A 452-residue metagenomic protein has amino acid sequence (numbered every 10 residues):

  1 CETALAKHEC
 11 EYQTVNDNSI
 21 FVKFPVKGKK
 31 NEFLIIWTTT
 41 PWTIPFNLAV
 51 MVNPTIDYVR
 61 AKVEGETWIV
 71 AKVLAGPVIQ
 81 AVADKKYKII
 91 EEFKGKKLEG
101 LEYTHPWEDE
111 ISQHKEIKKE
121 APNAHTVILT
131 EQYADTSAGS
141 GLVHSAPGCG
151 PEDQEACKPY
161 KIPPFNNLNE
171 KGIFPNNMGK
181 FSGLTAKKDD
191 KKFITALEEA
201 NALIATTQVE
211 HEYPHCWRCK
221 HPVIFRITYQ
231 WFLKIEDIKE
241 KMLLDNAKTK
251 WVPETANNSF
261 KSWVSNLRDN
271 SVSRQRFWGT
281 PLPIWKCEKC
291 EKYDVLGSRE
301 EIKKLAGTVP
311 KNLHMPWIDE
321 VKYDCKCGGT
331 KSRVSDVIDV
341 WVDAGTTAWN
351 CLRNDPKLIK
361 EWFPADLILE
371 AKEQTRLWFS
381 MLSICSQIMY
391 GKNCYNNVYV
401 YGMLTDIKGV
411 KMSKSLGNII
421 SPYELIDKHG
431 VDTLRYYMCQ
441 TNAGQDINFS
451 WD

Functional and structural regions predicted by a protein language model:
C1-P45, K97-E102, Q113, E131-D294 (+5 more regions): Residue patterns forming the tRNA-binding/recognition surfaces of aminoacyl-tRNA synthetases and related DALR
D17-F21, Y58, S140, Q230 (+5 more regions): Extracellular structured ligand-interaction cores
V26, Y133, Y160-K171, R276-W278 (+1 more regions): Alpha-helical recognition segments enriched in aromatics with Gly/Pro capping that present substrate-recognition
V26-F33, V63-G65, A81-E92, I117-A121 (+4 more regions): Short, glycine- and charge-enriched coil/turn segments that flank and shape catalytic ligand pockets
N31-T39, T67-P77, E91, H114-I117 (+2 more regions): Short amphipathic beta-strand/extended segments with alternating polar/hydrophobic composition
I35-K86, V143-P147, Y160-N166, N354-W362 (+1 more regions): Extended active-site and interfacial segments that coordinate phosphate-rich ligands in large catalytic machineries
A49, I56-L142, P151, E155: Protease-associated
E92-Y133, H221-L243, G328-D355: Conserved oxyanion/phosphate-binding beta-strand-loop segments in alpha/beta enzyme cores
